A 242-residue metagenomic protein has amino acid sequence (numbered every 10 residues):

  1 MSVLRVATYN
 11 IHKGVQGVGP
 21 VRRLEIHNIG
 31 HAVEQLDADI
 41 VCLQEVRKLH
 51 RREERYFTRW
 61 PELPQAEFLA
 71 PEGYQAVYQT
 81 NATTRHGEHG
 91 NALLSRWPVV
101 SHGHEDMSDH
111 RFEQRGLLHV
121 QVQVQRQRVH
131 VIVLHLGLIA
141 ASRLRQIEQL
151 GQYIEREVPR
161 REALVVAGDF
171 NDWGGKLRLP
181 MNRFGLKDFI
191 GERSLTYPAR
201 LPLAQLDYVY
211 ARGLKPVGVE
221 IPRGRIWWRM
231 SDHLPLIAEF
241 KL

Functional and structural regions predicted by a protein language model:
M1-P71, Y78, T83-E88, E148-Q152 (+1 more regions): N-terminal, active-site-proximal structural segment of metallo-dependent hydrolase catalytic domains
M1-V6, H89-N91, S95-V100, E113-V133 (+1 more regions): Beta-strand-turn-beta hairpins that frame and shape the catalytic cleft of phosphate-ester-processing enzymes
Y9-I11, E45-V46, L134-L136, A163 (+2 more regions): Active-site metal-binding loops of divalent metal-dependent hydrolases
K13-Q16, K48-R51, T84-G87, I139-S142 (+3 more regions): Active-site environment of divalent metal-dependent phosphoester hydrolases
Q35-D37, V124-R126, R156-E162: Glycine-rich phosphate-binding loop signature in dinucleotide/nucleotide-binding domains
V41-Q44, V77-T80, V165-D169, F189-I190: Active-site neighborhood of phospho(di)ester-bond hydrolases with catalytic His/Asp-centered motifs
Y74-M107: Catalytic-core segment of enzymes that process non-peptidic bonds
H104, Q152-L164, F170-L242: Metal-dependent phosphoester-hydrolase catalytic domains
